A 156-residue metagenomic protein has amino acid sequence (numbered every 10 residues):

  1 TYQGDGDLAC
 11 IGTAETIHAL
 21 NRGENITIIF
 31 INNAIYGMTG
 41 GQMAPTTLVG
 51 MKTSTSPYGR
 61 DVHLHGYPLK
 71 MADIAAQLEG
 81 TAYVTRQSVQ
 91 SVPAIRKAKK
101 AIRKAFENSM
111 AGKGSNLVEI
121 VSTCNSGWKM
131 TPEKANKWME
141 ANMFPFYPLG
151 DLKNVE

Functional and structural regions predicted by a protein language model:
T1-Y2, I29: Residue-level marker for buried hydrophobic side chains located in beta-strands that build the well-ordered beta-sheet
G4-D7: Active-site metal-binding loops of divalent metal-dependent hydrolases
C10-T27, I31, I35-E156: Glycine-rich ThDP/TPP pyrophosphate-binding loop and its adjacent helix/strand module within ThDP-dependent enzymes
